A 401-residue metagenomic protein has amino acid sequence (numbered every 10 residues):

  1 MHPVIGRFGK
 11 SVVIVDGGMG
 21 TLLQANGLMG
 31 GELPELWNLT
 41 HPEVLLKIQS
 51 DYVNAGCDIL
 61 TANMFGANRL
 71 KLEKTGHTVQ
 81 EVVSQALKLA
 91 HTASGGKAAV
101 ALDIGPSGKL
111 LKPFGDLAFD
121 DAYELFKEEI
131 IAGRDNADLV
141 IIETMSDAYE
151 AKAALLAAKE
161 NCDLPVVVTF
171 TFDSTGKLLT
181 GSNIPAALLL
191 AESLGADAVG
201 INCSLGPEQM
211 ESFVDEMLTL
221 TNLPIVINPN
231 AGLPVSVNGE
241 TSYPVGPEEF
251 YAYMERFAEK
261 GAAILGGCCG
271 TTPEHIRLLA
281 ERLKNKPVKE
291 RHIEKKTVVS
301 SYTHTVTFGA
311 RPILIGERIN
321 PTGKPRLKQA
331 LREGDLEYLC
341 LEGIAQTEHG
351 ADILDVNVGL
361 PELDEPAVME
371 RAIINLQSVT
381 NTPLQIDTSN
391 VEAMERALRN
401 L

Functional and structural regions predicted by a protein language model:
M1-L401: Domain-level signal for soluble alpha/beta catalytic cores
